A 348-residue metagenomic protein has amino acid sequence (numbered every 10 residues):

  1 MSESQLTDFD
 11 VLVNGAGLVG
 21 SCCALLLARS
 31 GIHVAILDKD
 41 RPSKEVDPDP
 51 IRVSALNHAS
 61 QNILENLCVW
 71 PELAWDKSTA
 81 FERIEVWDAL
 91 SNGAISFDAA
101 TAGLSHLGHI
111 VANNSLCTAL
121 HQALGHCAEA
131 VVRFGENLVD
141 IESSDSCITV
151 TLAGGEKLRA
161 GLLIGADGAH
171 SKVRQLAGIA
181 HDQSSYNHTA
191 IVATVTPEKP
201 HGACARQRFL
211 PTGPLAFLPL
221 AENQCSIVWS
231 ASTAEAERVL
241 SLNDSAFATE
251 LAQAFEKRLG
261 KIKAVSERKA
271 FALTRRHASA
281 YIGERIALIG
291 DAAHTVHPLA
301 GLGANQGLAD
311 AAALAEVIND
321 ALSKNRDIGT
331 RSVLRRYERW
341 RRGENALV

Functional and structural regions predicted by a protein language model:
L6-D8, L73, K77-L176, Q183-T189: Conserved N-terminal helical subregion
F9-I36: N-terminal Rossmann-like FAD-binding beta1-loop-alpha1 element of flavoenzymes
V19, P42, H170: Conserved Rossmann-like nucleotide-cofactor binding loop
A28-P50: Glycine-rich FAD pyrophosphate-binding loop
P50-A89: N-terminal FAD cofactor-binding segment of flavoenzymes
L64, C147-T149, E156, L162-R268: Conserved FAD-binding catalytic core of PHBH/FMO-like flavoproteins
I148, R341-E344: Terminal, non-globular segments
E237-S332: FAD/FMN-dependent oxidoreductases across multiple families
